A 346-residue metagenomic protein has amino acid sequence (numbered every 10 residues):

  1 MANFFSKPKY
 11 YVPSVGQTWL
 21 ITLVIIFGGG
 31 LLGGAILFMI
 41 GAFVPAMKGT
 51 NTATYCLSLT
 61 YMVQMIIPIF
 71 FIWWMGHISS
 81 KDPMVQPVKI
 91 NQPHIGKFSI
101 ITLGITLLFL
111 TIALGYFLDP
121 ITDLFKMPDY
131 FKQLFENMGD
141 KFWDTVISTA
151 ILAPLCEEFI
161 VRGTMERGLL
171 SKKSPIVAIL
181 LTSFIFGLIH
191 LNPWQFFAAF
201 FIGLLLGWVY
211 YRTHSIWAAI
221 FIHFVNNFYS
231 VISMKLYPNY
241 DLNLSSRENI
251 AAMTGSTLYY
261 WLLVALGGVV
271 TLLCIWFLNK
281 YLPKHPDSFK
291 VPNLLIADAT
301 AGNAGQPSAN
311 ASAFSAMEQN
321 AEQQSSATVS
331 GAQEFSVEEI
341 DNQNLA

Functional and structural regions predicted by a protein language model:
A2-F27, Y55, K81-L114, G255-A265 (+1 more regions): Interfacial transmembrane-helix boundary/kink motif in multi-pass membrane proteins
I25-S80: Alpha-helical transmembrane segments in multi-pass membrane proteins
F27-L31, M65-W74, T106-L114, W261-P283: Hydrophobic core of alpha-helical transmembrane segments in multi-pass integral membrane proteins
G30-A35, Q195-M253: Functionally important transmembrane alpha-helices
T50-C56, M84-A153, S171, S288 (+2 more regions): Juxtamembrane helix-loop-helix connectors linking adjacent transmembrane helices in multi-pass membrane enzymes
V146-I151, L155, L180-F184, F196 (+5 more regions): Residue-level signature of the transmembrane alpha-helical core of multi-pass small-molecule transporters
C156-L181, W208-S215: Membrane-interface helix/loop boundary segments of multi-pass membrane proteins
N226-A346: C-terminal membrane module of polytopic membrane proteins
